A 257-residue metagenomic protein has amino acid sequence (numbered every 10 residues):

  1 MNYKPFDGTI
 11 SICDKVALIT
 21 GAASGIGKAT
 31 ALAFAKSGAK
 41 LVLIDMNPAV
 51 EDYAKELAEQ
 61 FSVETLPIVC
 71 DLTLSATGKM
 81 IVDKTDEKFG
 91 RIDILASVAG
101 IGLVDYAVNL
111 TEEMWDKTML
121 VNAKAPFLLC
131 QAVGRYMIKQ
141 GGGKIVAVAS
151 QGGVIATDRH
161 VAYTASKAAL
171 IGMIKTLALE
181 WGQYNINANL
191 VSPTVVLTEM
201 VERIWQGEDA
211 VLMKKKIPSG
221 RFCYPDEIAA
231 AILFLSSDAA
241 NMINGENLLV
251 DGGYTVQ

Functional and structural regions predicted by a protein language model:
S37-Y53: Conserved glycine-rich Rossmann-like NAD(P)H-binding loop of the short-chain dehydrogenase/reductase
F89, F127, G142, R221-V256: C-terminal substrate-recognition "lid" of short-chain dehydrogenase/reductases
Y106-A107, T111-D116, V201, M213: Substrate-binding pocket helix/loop in short-chain dehydrogenase/reductase
V108, I155-V161, Q183-Y184, G220 (+1 more regions): Active-site loop immediately N-terminal to the catalytic Tyr-X3-Lys motif of short-chain dehydrogenase/reductase
C130, S166, I174: Active-site helix of classical SDR
S150: Residue(s) in the substrate-gating loop at a strand-loop-helix junction that position the organic substrate next
G182-N187, I243-G245: Short, small/polar-rich loop/turn modules that mediate ligand/substrate recognition or access, typified
